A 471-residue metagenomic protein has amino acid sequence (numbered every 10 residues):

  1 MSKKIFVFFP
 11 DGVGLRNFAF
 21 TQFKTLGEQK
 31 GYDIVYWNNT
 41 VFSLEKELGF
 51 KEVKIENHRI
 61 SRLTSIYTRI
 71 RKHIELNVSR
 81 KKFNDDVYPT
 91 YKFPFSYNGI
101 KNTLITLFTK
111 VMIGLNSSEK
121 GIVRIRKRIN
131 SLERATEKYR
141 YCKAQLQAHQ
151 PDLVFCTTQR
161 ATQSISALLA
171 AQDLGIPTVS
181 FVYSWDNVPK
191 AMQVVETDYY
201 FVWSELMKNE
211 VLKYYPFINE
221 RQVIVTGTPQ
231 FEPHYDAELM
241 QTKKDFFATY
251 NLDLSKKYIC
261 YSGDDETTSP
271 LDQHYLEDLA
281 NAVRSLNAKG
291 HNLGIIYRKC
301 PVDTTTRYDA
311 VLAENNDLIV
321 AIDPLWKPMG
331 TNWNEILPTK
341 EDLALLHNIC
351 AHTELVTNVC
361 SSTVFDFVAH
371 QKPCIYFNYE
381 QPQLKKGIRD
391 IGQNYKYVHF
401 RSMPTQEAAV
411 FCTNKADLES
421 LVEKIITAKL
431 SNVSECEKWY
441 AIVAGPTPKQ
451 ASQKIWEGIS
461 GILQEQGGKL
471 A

Functional and structural regions predicted by a protein language model:
S2-V13, T40, I55-R62, F155 (+1 more regions): Nucleotide-activated donor-dependent transferases that construct or modify glycoconjugates
F6, F93, K143-A161, T353-N358: Short N-terminal targeting/anchoring amphipathic segment
F8, K30, V35-Y139: Conserved N-terminal ligand/cofactor-binding loop architecture of enzyme catalytic domains
F9-T21, C156, T267-L271: A short, glycine/small-residue-rich beta-strand->loop->alpha-helix junction that serves as a flexible
A19, T25, F231-E335, C412: Conserved catalytic-core segment of nucleotide-activated headgroup transferases in glycan assembly
N130-E133, E137, T157, L169-K243: Active-site-proximal region of nucleotide-activated glycan assembly enzymes, centered on histidine/acidic-rich loops
D152-L153, E335-V364: Acidic donor-binding loop of glycosyltransferase active sites
V195-T197, I218, S362-V443: Catalytic binding pocket for nucleotide-activated donors in carbohydrate/polymer assembly enzymes
